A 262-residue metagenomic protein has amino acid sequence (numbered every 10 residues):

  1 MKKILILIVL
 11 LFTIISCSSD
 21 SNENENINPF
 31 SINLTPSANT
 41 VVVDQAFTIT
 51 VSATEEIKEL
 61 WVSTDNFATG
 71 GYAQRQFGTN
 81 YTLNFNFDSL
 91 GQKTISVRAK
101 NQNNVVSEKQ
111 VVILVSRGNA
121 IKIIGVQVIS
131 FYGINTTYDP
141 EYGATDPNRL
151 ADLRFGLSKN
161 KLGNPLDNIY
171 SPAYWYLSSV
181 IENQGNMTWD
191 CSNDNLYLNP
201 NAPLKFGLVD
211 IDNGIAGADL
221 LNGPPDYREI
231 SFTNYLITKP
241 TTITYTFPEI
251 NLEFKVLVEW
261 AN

Functional and structural regions predicted by a protein language model:
M1, L5, V9-A38, Q110-V112 (+1 more regions): Bacterial Sec-dependent N-terminal signal peptides
D44-A53: A short beta-strand segment in extracellular, disulfide-stabilized domains
A73-T94: Solvent-exposed segments in extracellular or luminal domains encompassing
K100-V105: Short, solvent-exposed loop/turn segments at the edges of extracellular beta-sandwich modules
T136-R154: Short coil-to-beta strand junction motifs in C2/discoidin
F155, N186-D226: Eukaryotic beta-sheet cores, primarily in C2 and C2-like/PH beta-sandwich modules
D212-N262: C2-type phospholipid-binding modules
